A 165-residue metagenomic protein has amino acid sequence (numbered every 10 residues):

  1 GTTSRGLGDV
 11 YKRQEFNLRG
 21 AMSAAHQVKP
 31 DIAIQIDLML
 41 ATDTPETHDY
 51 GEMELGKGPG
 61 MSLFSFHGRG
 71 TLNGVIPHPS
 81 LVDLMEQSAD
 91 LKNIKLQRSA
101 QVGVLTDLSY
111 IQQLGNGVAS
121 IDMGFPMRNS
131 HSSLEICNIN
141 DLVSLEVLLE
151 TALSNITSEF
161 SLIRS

Functional and structural regions predicted by a protein language model:
G1-L7, Y11: Single conserved hydrophobic/aromatic residue that forms the stacking wall/gate of nucleotide- or nucleobase-binding
S4, A25-V28, M53-E54, Q113-N116: Solvent-exposed alpha-helices and their adjacent loops that cap or buttress functional pockets in soluble metabolic
K12-N17, L38-L40, M127-N129: Acidic, glycine-rich active-site loops and adjacent beta-strand->loop/helix elements that engage anionic groups
K12-R19, Q101-L105: Active-site glycine- and acidic-residue-rich loops that bind and position anionic ligands or nucleotide-like cofactors
L18-M22, T44-D49, S109-Y110, S133-L134: Short, well-ordered secondary-structure micro-motifs
S23-Q27, E46-M61: Short, surface-exposed, charged loop/turn segments at secondary-structure junctions
A25-P45: A glycine-rich helix N-cap at a beta->alpha junction
G60-E146, A152-S165: Active-site-adjacent substrate-binding region of metalloamidase/peptidase-like peptide-processing proteins
